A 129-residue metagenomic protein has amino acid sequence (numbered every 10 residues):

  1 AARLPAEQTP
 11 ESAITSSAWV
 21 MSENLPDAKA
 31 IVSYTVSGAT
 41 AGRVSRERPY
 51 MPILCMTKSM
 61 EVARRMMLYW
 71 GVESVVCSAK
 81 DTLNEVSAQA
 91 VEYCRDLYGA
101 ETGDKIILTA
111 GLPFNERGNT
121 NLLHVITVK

Functional and structural regions predicted by a protein language model:
A1-W19: Long, charged amphipathic helices and adjacent flexible linkers at domain junctions
P5-E11, N24-S37: Short, glycine-rich nucleotide/cofactor-binding loops
A13-A28, S87-Y98, D104: Phosphate-interacting basic helix/loop segments used at nucleotide- and nucleic-acid interfaces
T15, A28-I31, S37-G42, R46-P52: Conserved mixed alpha/beta catalytic, RNA-binding, or beta-rich assembly cores of soluble enzyme, regulatory
S22-E23, S33, S45-R46, L97-G99 (+1 more regions): Replace "in large, NTP-powered and nucleic-acid-processing enzymes" with "in large, NTP-powered factors and other
K29-V32, M51-L54, V72-V75, D104-I107 (+1 more regions): Structural motif
G42, R48-E85: Nucleotide-binding motor/catalytic cores of P-loop/tubulin-like NTPases across gene-expression machines
Y93, Y98-F114, N119-K129: C-terminal binding/interaction regions
